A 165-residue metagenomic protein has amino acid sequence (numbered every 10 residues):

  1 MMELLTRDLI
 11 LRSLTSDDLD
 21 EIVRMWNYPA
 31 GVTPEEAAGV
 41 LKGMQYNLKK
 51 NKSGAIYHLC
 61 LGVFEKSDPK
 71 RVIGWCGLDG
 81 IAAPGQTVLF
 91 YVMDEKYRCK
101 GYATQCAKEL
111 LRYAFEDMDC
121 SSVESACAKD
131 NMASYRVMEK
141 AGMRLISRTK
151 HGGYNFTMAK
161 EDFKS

Functional and structural regions predicted by a protein language model:
M1-T33, N47, Y57-S165: Acyl-donor (CoA/ACP) binding surface of acyl/acetyltransferases
E36-Y57: Active-site rim helix/loop that mediates acceptor-substrate recognition in acyltransferases
